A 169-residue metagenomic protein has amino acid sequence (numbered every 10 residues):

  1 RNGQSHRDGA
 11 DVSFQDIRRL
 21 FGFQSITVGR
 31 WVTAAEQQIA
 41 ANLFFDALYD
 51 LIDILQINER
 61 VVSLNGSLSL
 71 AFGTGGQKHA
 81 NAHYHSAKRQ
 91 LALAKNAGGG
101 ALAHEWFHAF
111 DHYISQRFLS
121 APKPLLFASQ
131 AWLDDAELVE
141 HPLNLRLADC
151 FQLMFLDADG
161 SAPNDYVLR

Functional and structural regions predicted by a protein language model:
R1-E36, E59-R169: Active-site-flanking segments in enzyme catalytic domains
A34-S63: Zn2+-dependent metallopeptidase catalytic core
